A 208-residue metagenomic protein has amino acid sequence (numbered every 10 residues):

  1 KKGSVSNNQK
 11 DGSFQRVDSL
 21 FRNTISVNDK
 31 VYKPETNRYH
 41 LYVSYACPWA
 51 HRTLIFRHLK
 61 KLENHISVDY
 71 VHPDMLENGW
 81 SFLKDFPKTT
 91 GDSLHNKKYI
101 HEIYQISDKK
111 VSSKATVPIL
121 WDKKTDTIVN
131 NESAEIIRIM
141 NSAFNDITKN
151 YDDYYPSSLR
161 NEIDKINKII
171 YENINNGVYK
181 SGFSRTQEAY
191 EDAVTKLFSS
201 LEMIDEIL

Functional and structural regions predicted by a protein language model:
K1, Q9, E35-N37, H58 (+3 more regions): Terminal-region recognition feature
K1-K33, N37: N-terminal regions that are enriched for targeting/export leaders and immediately downstream pro/stem segments
Y32-T36, Y42, L62-H65, D108-V111: Charge-rich alpha-helical segments
R38-H40, H65-V68, V117-I119, D126-I128: Beta-sheet entry/capping signal
H40-K60, V68-E77, I163: Short, thiol/selenol-centered motifs that function as redox-active sites or metal-ligating centers
R52-I55, E63, V68-D69, N78-F82 (+3 more regions): Short, solvent-exposed loop/turn and secondary-structure capping segments
S81-T90, L94-W121: Structural micro-motif
S112-A115, K123-K124, I128-L208: GST-like fold's C-terminal all-alpha helical module
